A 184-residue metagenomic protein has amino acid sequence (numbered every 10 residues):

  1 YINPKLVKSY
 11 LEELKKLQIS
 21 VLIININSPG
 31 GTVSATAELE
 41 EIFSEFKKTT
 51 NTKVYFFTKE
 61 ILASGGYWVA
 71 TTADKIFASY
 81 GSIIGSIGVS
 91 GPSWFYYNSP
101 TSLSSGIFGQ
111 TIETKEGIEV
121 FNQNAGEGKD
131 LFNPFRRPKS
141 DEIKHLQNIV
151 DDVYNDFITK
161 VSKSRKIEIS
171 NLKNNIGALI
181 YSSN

Functional and structural regions predicted by a protein language model:
Y1-T52, S64-W68, T72-S164: Small-residue-centered hinge/linker elements
N3, A35, K59, N174-N175: Charged, low-complexity surface patches
Y55-A63, N175-L179: Glycine-rich beta-to-alpha transition loops that act as phosphate-gripper elements at the mouths of alpha/beta enzyme
F157-N184: Secondary-structure end/capping motifs
